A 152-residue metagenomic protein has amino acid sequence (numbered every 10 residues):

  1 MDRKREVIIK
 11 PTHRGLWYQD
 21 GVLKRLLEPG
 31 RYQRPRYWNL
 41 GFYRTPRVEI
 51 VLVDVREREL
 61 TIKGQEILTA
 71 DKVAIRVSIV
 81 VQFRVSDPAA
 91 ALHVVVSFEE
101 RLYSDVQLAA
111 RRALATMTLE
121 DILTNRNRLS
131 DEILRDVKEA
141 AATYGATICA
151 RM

Functional and structural regions predicted by a protein language model:
M1-M152: N-terminal hydrophobic membrane-entry segments
